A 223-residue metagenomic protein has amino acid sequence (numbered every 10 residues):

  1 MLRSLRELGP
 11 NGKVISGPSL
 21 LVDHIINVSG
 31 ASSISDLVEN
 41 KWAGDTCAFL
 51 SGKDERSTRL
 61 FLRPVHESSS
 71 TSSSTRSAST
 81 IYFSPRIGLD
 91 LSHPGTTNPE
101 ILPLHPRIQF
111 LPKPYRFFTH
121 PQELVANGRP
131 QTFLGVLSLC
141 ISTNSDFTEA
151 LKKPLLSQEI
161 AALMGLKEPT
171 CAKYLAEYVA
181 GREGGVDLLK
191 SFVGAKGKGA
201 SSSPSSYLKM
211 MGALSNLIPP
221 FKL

Functional and structural regions predicted by a protein language model:
M1-L223: Conserved, well-structured core segments that form or line functional sites
